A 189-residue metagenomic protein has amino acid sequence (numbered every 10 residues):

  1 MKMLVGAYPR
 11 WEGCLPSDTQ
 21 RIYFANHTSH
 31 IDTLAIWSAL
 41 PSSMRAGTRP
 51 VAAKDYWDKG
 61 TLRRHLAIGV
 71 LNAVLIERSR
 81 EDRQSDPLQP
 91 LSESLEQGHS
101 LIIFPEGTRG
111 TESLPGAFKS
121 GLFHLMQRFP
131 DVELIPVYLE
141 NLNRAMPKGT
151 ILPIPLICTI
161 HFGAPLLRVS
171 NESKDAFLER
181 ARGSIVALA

Functional and structural regions predicted by a protein language model:
M1-G6, K59-L71, M146-P155: Alpha-helical membrane-targeting segments
M1-H27: Helix-to-loop junction immediately C-terminal to a conserved catalytic motif
M1-L4, H27, E77-D82, E112-L114: Short, flexible loop segments at the rims of nucleotide/cofactor-binding pockets, characterized by
E12-L15, F24, I31-S38, R83-G116 (+1 more regions): N-terminal/domain-start segments enriched in small and hydrophobic, helix-friendly residues, covering either
S17-R80: Catalytic core of membrane glycerolipid acyltransferases/transacylases, capturing the structured, soluble-facing
T19-Q20, A46, Q97-H99, V132: Short coil/turn segments at beta-strand junctions that form active-site/ligand-binding loops
A53-W57, G107, Y138-N143: Short beta-alpha junction loops
H65, H99-S100, T111-D175: A cross-family acyltransferase "interaction/gating" segment
